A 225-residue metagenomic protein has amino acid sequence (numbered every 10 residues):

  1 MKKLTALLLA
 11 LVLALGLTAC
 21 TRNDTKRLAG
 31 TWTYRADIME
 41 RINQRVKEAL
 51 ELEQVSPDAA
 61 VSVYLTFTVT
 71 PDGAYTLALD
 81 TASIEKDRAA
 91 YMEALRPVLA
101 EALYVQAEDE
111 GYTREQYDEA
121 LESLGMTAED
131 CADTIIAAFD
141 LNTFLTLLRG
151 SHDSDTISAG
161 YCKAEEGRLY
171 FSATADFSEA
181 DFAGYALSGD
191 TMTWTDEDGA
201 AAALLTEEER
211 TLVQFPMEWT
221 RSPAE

Functional and structural regions predicted by a protein language model:
K2-K3, R221: Basic side chains
K3-R22: Sec-dependent N-terminal signal peptides of Gram-positive bacterial secreted proteins and lipoproteins
C20-A159, K163-E225: Lipid interaction determinants
